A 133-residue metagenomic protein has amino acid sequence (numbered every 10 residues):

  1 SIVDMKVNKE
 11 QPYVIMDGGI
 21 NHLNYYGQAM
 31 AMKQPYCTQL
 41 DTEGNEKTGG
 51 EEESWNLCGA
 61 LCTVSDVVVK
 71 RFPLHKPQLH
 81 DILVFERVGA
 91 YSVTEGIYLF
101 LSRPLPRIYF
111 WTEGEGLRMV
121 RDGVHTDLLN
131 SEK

Functional and structural regions predicted by a protein language model:
S1-K133: Charged (often Lys/Glu-rich) extended helix/loop segments that serve as interaction or gating elements
